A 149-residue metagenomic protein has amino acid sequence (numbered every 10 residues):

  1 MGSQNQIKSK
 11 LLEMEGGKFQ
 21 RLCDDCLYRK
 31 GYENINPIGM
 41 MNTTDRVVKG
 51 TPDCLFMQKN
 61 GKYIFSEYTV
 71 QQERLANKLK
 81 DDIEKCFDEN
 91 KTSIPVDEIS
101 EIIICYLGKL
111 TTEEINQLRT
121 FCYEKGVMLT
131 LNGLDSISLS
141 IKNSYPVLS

Functional and structural regions predicted by a protein language model:
M1-S149: Mixed-charge (Asp/Glu-Lys/Arg
